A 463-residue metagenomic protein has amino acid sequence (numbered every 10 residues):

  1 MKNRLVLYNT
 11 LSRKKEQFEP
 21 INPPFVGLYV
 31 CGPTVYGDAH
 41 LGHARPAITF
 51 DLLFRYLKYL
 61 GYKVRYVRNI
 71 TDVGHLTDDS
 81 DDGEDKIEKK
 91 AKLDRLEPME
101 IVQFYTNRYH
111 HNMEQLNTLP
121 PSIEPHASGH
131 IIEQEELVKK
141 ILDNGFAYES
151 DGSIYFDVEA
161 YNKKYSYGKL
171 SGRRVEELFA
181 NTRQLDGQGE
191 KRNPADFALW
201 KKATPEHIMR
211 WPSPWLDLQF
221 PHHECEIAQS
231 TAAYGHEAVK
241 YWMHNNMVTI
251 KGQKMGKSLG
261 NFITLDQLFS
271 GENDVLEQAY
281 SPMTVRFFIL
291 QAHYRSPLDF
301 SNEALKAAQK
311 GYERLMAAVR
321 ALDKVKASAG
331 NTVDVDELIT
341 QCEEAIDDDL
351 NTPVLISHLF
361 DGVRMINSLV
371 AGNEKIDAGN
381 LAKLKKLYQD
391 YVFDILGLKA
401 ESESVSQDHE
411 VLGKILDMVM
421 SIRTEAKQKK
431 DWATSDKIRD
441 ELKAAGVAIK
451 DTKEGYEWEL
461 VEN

Functional and structural regions predicted by a protein language model:
M1-Y36, D51, H110-H111, L116 (+1 more regions): Alpha-helical recognition segments enriched in aromatics with Gly/Pro capping that present substrate-recognition
K2, S12-K15, I21-N117, I449-W458: N-terminal, positively charged nucleic-acid-binding surface of large information/translation enzymes
V67-H75, V102-Y109, L119-Q134, G152-Y161: Short, glycine/charge-rich beta-strand/loop segments that flank catalytic centers and engage negatively charged groups
A91-M99, P121, V275, R295-D299: Short, polar/flexible loop-turn hinges at active-site or ligand-entry regions and domain interfaces
F262-N463: Structural preference for alpha-helix termini/caps and helix-kink/transition segments
